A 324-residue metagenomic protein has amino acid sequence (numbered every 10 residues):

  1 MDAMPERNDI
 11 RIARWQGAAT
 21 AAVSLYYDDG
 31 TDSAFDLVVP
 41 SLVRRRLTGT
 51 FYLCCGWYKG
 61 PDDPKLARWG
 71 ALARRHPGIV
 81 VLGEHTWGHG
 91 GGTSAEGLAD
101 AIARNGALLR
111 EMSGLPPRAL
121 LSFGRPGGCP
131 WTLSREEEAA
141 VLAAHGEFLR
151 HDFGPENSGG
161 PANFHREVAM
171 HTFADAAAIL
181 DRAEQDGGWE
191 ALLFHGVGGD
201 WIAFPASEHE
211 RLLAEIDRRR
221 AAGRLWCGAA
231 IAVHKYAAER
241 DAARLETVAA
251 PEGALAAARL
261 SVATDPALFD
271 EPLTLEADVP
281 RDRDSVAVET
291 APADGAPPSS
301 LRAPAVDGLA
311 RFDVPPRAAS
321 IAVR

Functional and structural regions predicted by a protein language model:
M1-F35, P266: Boundary/entry segment of secreted carbohydrate-active catalytic domains
P5-W15, Y58-G60, A143-G160, A177-L180 (+4 more regions): C-terminal domain-boundary segment and adjacent tail
A21-V23, V43-E137, A143-H165, G187-D200: Metal-dependent polysaccharide deacetylase catalytic core of the NodB/CE4 family, i.e., the active-site-bearing domain
Y27-G30, T86, G196, A230: Active-site metal-binding loops of divalent metal-dependent hydrolases
T31, V168-D181: A Trp-anchored, charged/polar loop motif used as the substrate-binding/catalytic surface of acyl/ester-handling
L37-L47, E215, R219: A short, Lys/Arg-enriched amphipathic alpha-helix followed by its capping loop at the start of a domain
L37-S41, E136-A140, I179: A short acidic, amphipathic alpha-helical/loop segment
P304-R324: C-terminal beta-strand-rich structural cap/linker in extracellular carbohydrate-active enzymes
